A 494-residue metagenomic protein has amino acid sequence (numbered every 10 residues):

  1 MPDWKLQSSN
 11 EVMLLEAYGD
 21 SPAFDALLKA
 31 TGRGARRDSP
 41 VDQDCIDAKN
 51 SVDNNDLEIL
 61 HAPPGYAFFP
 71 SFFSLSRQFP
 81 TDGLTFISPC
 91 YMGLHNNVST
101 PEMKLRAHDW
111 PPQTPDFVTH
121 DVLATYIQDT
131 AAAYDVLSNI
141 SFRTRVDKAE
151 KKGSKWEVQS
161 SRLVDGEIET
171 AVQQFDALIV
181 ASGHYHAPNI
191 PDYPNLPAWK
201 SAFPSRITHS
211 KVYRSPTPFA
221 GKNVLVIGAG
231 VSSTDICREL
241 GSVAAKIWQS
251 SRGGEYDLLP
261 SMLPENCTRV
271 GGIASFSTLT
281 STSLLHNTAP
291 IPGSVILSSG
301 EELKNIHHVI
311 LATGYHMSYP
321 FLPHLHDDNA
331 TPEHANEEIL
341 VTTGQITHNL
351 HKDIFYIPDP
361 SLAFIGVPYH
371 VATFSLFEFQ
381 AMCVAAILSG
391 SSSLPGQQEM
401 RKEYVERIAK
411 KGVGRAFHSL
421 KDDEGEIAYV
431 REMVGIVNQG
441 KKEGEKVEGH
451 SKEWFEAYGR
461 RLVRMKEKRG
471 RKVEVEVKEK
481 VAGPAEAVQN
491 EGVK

Functional and structural regions predicted by a protein language model:
P2-D129, G153, H351-I354, M400-G425 (+1 more regions): Glycine-rich active-site loop/strand segments that organize a redox cofactor
W4, F24-L27, V41-D56, Y66 (+4 more regions): Acidic, polar low-complexity intrinsically disordered regions
P111, T119-L123, A132, V136-N139 (+5 more regions): Glycine-rich dinucleotide-binding loop and its adjacent helix/turn
R143-D147, S161-L163, K211-R214, G272-A274 (+2 more regions): Conserved SAM/SAH-binding loop
V164-A177, P218, L297-H308: Core beta-strand elements of the Rossmann-like FAD/NAD(P) dinucleotide-binding domain in flavoenzyme oxidoreductases
K211-Q249, Y319, T343-S389: Rossmann-like dinucleotide/flavin-binding elements
R238-H334, I387-K421, E426: A Rossmann-like FAD-binding core segment of flavoenzymes
N349, S361-K494: C-terminal, flexible cofactor-proximal segment of oxidoreductases
